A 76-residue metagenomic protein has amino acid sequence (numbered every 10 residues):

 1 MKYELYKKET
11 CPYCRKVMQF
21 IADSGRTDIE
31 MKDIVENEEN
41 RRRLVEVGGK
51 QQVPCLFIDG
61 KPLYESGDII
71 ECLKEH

Functional and structural regions predicted by a protein language model:
M1-I29: Local sequence-structure signature of Cys/Sec-based thiol-disulfide redox active-site neighborhoods
P12-Y13, E39, Y64: Short alpha-helical
R15, R42, E71: Alpha-helical elements of the RecA-like P-loop NTPase motor core of helicases
I29-D33, P62: Conserved beta-strand scaffold positions in the cores of enzyme catalytic domains, especially in NTP/NDP-utilizing
D33-K50: Thioredoxin-like thiol-disulfide oxidoreductase module
Q52-P62: A short, hydrophobic beta-strand/beta-hairpin element that forms part of a small beta-sheet core
S66-I70: Polytopic alpha-helical membrane proteins, predominantly small-molecule transporters/carriers
C72-H76: C-terminal alpha-helix
